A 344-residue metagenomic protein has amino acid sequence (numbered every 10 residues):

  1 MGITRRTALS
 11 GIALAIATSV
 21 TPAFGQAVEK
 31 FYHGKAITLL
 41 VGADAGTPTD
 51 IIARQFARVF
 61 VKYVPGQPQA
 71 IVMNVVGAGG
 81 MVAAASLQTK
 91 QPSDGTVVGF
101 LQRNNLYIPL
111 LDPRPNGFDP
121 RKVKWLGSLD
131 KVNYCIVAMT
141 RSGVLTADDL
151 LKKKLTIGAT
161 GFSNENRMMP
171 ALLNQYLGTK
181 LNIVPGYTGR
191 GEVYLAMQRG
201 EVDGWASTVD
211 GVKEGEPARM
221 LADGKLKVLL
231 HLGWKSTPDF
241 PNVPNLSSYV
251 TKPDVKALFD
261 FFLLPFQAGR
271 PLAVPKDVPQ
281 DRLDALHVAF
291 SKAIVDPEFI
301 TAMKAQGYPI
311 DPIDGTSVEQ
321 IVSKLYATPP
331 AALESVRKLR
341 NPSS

Functional and structural regions predicted by a protein language model:
R5-L9: N-terminal export leaders
G11-S19: Bacterial N-terminal signal peptides
T21-G25: Sec/Tat signal peptide C-region and signal peptidase I cleavage site
H33-K35, A222-D223, Y249, V278-S344: An extracytoplasmic/periplasmic, membrane-proximal ligand-sensing/linker region
I37, K62-G66, S86-V97, N105-R199 (+3 more regions): Hinge/capping helix and adjacent helix->loop/strand transition within the periplasmic-binding protein
T38-R54, V76-G79, G158-E165: Extracytoplasmic "Venus flytrap"
R103-P115, R167, A171-Y176, G204-Y249: A ligand-binding cleft/hinge motif common to bilobed small-molecule-binding domains
